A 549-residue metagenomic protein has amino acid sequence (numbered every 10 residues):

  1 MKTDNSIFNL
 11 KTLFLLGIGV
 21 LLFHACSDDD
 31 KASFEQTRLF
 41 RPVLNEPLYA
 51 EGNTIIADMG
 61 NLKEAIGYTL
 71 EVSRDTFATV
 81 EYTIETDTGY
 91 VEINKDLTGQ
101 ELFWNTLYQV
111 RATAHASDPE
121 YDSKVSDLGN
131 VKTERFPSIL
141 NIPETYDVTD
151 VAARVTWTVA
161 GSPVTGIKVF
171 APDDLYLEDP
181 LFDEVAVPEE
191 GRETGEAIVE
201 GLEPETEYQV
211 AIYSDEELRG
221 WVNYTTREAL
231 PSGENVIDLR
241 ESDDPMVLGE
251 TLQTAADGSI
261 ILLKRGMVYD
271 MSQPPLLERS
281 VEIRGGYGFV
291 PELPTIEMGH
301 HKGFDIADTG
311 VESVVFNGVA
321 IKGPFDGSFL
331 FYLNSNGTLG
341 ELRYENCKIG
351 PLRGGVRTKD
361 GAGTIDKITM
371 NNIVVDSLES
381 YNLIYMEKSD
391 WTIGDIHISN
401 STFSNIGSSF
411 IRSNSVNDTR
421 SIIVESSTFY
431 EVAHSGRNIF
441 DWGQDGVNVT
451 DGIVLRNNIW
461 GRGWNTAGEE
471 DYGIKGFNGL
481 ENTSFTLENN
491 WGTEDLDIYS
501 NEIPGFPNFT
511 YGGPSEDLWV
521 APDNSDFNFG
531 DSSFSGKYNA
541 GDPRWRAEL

Functional and structural regions predicted by a protein language model:
M1-N53, D118-N130: Bacterial Sec-dependent N-terminal signal peptides
D30-A32, H115-P137, P204, D215-G233: Extracellular fibronectin type III
G99-Y121, V199-G220: Beta-strand-rich modules
L230-D270, S532-A547: Acidic Gly/Asp/Thr-rich repetitive segments characteristic of extracellular carbohydrate-active and adhesion proteins
M271-Q273, H300-K302, P324-F331, P351-G361 (+6 more regions): Short glycine/acidic-rich loop motifs that flank beta-strands on beta-rich extracellular proteins
R279-S328: Right-handed parallel beta-helix/beta-spiral solenoid domain characteristic of secreted/periplasmic
E312-G323, L339-P351, I365-Y381, I393-S408 (+4 more regions): Right-handed parallel beta-helix
K475-L549: Acidic, glycine- and Ser/Thr-rich low-complexity intrinsically disordered tracts in extracellular/secreted proteins
